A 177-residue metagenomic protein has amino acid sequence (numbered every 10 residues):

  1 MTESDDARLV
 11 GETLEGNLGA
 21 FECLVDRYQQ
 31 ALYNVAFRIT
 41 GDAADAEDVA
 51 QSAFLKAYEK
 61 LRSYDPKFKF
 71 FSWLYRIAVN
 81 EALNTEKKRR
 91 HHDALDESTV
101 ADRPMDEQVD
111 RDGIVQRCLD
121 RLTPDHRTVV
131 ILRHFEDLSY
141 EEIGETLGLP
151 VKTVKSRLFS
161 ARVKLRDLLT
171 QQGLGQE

Functional and structural regions predicted by a protein language model:
T2, L14-C23, N34-S52, V151 (+1 more regions): Short, charged helix-capping/linker segments at alpha-helix termini
T2-E3, E12, S98, V109-R121 (+3 more regions): C-terminal edge and immediately downstream basic/flexible tail or linker adjoining helix-turn-helix-like DNA-binding
L14-E15, R38-G41, S52-K69, K88-R90: Sigma70-family region 2
V25-A43, K60, L119, T170-Q171: Amphipathic, Lys/Arg- and hydrophobic-enriched alpha-helical face
N34, D48-L55, F68-N80: Structural recognition of an alpha-helix C-terminal capping motif at a helix-to-coil junction
K56, V79, L83, H126 (+2 more regions): DNA-recognition helix of helix-turn-helix
E59-P66, R76-L95, S160: Arg/Lys-rich amphipathic alpha helix in sigma70-family domain 2
V129-R133: A short pre-motif secondary-structure segment
